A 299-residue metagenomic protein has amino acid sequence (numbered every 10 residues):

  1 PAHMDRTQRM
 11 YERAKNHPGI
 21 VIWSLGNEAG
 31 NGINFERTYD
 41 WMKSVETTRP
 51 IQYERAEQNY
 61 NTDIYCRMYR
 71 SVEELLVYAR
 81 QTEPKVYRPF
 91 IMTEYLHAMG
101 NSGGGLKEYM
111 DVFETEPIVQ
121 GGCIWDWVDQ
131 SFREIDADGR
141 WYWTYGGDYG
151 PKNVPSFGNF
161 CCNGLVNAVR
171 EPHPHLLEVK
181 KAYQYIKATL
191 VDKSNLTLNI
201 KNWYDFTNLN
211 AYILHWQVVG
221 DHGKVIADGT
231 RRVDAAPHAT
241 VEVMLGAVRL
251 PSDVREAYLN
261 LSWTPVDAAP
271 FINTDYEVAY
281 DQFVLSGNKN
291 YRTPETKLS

Functional and structural regions predicted by a protein language model:
P1-N199, W203-N210, H215-V225: Extended substrate-binding grooves/exosites of carbohydrate-active enzymes
I213-A257, W263-T264, F271: Intrinsically disordered, low-complexity Pro/Gly/Ser/Thr-rich segments with frequent PxxP/GP/PP motifs and embedded
V218, I226, K289-S299: Flexible inter-domain linker/hinge segments
V248-P294: Terminal connector regions
